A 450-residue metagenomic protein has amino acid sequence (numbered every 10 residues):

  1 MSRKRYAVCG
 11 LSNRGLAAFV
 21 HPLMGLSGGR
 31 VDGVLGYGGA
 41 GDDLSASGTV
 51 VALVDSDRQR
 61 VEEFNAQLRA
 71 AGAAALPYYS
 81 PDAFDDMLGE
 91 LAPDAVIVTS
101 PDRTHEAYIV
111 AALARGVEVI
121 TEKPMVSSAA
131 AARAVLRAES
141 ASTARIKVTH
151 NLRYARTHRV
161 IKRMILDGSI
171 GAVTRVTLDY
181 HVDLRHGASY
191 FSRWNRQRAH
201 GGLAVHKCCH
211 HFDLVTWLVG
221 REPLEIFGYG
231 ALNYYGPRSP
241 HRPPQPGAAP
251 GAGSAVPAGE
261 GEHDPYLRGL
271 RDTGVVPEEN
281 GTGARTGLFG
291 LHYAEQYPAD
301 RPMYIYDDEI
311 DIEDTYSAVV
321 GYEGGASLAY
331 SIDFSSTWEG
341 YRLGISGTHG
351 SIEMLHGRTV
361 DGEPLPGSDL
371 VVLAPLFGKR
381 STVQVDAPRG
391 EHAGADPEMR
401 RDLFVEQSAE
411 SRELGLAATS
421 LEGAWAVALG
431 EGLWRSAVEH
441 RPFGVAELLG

Functional and structural regions predicted by a protein language model:
M1-G72: N-terminal Rossmann-like dinucleotide-binding module
S12-A17, L152-M303, H440: Predominantly a Rossmann-like dinucleotide-binding segment in NAD(P)-dependent oxidoreductases
N13, Y79, E106, R133-L136 (+10 more regions): Catalytic cores of eukaryotic secretory-pathway lumenal/extracellular enzymes that build and remodel glycoconjugates
A18, I312-G450: C-terminal helical cap and adjacent loop that interface with cofactors, partners, or active-site loops
F64-A73, A134-S142: Short, conserved SAM-binding/catalytic segment of Class I S-adenosyl-L-methionine-dependent methyltransferases
L76-A83: Short acidic-hydrophobic, aromatic-tinged amphipathic segments that line or gate anion-handling sites
E90, D94-A95, P101-D102, E106-R153 (+1 more regions): Beta-strand-loop-alpha-helix segment that lines the small-molecule cofactor/substrate pocket of alpha/beta enzymes
L203-V205, Y306-I310, D333-F334: Short Gly/Pro-enriched turn/cap motifs at secondary-structure boundaries
